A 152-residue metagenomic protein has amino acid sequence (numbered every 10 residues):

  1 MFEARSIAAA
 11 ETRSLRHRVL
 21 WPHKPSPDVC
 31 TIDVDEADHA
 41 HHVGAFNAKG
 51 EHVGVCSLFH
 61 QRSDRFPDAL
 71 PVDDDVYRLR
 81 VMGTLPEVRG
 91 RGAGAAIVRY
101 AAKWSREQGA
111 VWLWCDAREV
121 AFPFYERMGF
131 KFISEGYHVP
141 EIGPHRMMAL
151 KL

Functional and structural regions predicted by a protein language model:
M1-A8: Conserved N-terminal entry element of GNAT/NAT acetyltransferase domains
R16, Y125, F130: Conserved active-site tyrosine of GNAT-family acetyltransferases
R16-K49, S63: Active-site rim helix/loop that mediates acceptor-substrate recognition in acyltransferases
D28-V29, A40-G44, V55, V81 (+2 more regions): Short hydrophobic/aromatic beta-strand element in the GNAT-like acyltransferase core that lines or flanks the acyl-donor
G44, E51-R62, F66-L70, R78-G83: Conserved beta-strand in the GNAT
V88-Y100: Conserved acetyl-CoA pyrophosphate-binding loop and the N-cap/start of the following alpha-helix in GNAT-like
V98, S105-R118: Conserved GNAT acetyl-CoA-binding A-motif
W114-D116, K131-M147: Conserved catalytic-core motifs of GNAT/GCN5-like acyltransferases
